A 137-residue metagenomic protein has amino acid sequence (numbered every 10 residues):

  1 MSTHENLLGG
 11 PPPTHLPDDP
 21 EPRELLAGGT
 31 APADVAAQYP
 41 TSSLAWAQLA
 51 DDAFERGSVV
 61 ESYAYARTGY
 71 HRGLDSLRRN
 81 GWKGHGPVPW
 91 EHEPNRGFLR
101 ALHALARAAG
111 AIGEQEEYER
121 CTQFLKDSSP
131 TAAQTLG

Functional and structural regions predicted by a protein language model:
M1-G84, L102, R107-G137: N-terminal alpha-helical interaction modules that lie
D34-Q38, P89-P94: Solvent-exposed loop and edge beta-strand segments that line ligand/cofactor-binding and catalytic clefts
S43, H92-N95, L99: Start-of-helix signal in alpha-solenoid helical-repeat scaffolds, especially tetratricopeptide repeats
